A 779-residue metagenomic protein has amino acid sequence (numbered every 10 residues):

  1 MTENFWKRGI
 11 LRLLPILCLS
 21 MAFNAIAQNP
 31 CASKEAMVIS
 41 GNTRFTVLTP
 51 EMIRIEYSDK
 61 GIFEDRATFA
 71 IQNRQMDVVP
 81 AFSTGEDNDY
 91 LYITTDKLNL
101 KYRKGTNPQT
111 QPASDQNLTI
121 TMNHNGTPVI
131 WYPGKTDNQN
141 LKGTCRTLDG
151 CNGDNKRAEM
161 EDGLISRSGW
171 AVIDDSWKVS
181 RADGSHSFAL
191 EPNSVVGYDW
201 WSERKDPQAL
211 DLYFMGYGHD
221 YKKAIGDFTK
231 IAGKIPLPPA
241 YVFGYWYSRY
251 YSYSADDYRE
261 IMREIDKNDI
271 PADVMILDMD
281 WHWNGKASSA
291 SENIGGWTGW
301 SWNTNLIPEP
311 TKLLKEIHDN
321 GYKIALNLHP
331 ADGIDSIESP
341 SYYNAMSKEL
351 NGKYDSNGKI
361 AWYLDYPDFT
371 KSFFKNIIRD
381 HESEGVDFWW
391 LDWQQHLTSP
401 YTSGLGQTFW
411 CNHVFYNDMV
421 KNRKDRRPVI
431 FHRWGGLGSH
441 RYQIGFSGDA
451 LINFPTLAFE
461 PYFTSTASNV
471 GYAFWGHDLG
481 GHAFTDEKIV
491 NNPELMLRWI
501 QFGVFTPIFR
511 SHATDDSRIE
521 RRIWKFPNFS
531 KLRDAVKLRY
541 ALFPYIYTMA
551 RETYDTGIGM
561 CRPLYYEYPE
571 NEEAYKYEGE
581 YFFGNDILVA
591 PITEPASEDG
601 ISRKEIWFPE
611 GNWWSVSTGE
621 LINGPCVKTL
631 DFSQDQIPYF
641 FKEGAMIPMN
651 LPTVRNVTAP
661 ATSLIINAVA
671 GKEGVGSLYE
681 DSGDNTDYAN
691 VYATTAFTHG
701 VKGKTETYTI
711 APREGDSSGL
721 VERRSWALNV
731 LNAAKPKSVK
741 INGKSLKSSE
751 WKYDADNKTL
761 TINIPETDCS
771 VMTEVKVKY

Functional and structural regions predicted by a protein language model:
M1-P30: Bacterial Sec-dependent N-terminal signal peptides
F45, I53-I55, I93-L100, L588-P591 (+2 more regions): Short, well-ordered beta-strand segments enriched in hydrophobic/aromatic residues
T49-N88: A low-complexity, Ser/Thr/Gly/Pro-enriched, surface-exposed linker/loop concept that marks segments flanking
A81-T84, N742-S770: Extracellular/luminal ectodomains and secreted, surface-exposed scaffolds of diverse proteins
T84-P239, R249, A255, M262-K267 (+2 more regions): Catalytic and substrate-binding clefts that recognize carbohydrates or anionic sugar/phosphate headgroups
S114, N123, W131-P133, P271-L532 (+3 more regions): Aromatic- and carboxylate-enriched substrate-binding clefts and catalytic-loop regions of carbohydrate-active enzymes
G153-D154, P238-Y241, S248-A287, G295 (+1 more regions): A conserved hydrophobic secondary-structure block that centers on an alpha-helix together with its immediately flanking
N417, G438-G445, F459-E460, A467-H477 (+2 more regions): Catalytic core of carbohydrate-active enzymes
